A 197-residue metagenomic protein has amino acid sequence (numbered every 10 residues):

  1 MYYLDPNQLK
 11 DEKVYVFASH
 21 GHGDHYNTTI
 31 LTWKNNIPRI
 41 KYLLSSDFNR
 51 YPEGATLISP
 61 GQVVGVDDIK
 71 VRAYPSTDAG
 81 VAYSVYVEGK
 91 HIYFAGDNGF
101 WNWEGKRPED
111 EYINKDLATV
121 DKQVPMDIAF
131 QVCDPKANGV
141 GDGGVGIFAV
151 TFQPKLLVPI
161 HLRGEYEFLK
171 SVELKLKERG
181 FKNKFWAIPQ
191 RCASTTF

Functional and structural regions predicted by a protein language model:
M1-F17, T28-T32, N98-Q123: Pre-active-site segment of Zn-dependent metallo-hydrolases
L4-V64: Active-site HxH/HxHxD metal-binding segment of metal-dependent hydrolases
E12-Y26, Y42-S46, Y93-D97, I128-P135 (+3 more regions): Active-site neighborhood of phospho(di)ester-bond hydrolases with catalytic His/Asp-centered motifs
F17-H22, I69-P75, E104-E109, C133-A137: Short, flexible loop segments at the rims of nucleotide/cofactor-binding pockets, characterized by
G21-Y26, F48-P52, V64, A79-V81 (+3 more regions): Active-site environment of divalent metal-dependent phosphoester hydrolases
G54-V66, T77-A79, D142-F197: Binuclear metal-ion centers of metallo-dependent hydrolases, dominated by the metallo-beta-lactamase
V63-V71, S84-I92, T196-F197: Beta-strand-turn-beta hairpins that frame and shape the catalytic cleft of phosphate-ester-processing enzymes
N114-T119, G139-I147: A short, acidic, amphipathic alpha-helical segment used as a generic capping/interface helix at domain edges
